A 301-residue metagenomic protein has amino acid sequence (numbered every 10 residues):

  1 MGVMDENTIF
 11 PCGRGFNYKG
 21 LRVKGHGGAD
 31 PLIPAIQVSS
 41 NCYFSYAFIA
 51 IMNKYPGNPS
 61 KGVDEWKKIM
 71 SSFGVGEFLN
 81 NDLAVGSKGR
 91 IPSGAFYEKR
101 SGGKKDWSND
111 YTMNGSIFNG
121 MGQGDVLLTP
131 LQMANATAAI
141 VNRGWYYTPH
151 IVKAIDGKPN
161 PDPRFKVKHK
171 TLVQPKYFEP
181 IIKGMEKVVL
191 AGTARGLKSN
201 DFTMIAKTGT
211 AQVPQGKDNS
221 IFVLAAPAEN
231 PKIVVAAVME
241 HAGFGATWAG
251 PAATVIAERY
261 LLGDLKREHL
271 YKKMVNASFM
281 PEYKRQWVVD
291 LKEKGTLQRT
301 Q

Functional and structural regions predicted by a protein language model:
M1-A242, W287-Q301: Beta-lactam-recognizing serine transpeptidase/beta-lactamase-like catalytic domain environment
M133, G245-E258: Short, charged, low-complexity patches
N160-H169, A252-Q301: Short, gly/Ser/Thr-rich active-site loops of penicillin-recognizing serine hydrolases
G243-F244, L262: Short beta-strands and strand-coil junctions in structured, solvent-facing domains, enriched
